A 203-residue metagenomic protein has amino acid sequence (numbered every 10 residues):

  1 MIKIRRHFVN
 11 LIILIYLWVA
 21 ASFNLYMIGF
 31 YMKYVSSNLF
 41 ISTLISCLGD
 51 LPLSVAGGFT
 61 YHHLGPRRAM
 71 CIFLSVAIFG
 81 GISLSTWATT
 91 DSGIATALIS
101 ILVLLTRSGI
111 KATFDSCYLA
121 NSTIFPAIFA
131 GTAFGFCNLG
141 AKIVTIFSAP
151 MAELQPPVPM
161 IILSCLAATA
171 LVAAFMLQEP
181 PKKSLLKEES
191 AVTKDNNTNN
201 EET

Functional and structural regions predicted by a protein language model:
M1-F30, N196-T203: Flexible cytoplasmic loops linking transmembrane helices in multi-pass membrane transporters
W18-A21, G29-T193: C-terminal transmembrane bundle
